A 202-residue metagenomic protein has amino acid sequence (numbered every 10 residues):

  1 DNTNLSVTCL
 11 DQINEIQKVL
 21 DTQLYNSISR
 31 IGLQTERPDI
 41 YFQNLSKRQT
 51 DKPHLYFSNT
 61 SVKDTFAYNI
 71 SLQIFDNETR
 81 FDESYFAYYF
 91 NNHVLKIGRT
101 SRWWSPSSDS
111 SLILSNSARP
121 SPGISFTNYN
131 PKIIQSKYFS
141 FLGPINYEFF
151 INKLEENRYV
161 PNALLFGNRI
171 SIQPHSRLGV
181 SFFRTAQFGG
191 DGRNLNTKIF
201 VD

Functional and structural regions predicted by a protein language model:
D1-K47: N-terminal periplasmic/intermembrane-space "pro-region" immediately following the signal or transit peptide
V19-S27, S61-Y68, Y89-N92, P131-N146 (+1 more regions): Short loop/turn motifs that connect adjacent beta-strands in outer-membrane beta-barrel proteins
S29-L33, Y68-I70, I97, Y147-F149 (+2 more regions): Membrane-embedded beta-strand positions of outer-membrane beta-barrel proteins
T35-D39, N44-S46, K63-T65, L72-D76 (+5 more regions): Transmembrane beta-strands of outer-membrane beta-barrel pores
K47-L55, N77-D82, Y89, S117-T127 (+1 more regions): Residues that define the transmembrane beta-barrel architecture of outer-membrane proteins
Q49, F66-F90, S105-S117: Surface-exposed loop and membrane-interface regions of Gram-negative outer-membrane beta-barrel proteins
L55-S61, S84-Y88, I97, I124-N130 (+1 more regions): Residues on the lipid-exposed face of transmembrane beta-strands in outer-membrane beta-barrel proteins
W103, G123-D202: Signature for the C-terminal beta-barrel architecture of outer-membrane proteins
